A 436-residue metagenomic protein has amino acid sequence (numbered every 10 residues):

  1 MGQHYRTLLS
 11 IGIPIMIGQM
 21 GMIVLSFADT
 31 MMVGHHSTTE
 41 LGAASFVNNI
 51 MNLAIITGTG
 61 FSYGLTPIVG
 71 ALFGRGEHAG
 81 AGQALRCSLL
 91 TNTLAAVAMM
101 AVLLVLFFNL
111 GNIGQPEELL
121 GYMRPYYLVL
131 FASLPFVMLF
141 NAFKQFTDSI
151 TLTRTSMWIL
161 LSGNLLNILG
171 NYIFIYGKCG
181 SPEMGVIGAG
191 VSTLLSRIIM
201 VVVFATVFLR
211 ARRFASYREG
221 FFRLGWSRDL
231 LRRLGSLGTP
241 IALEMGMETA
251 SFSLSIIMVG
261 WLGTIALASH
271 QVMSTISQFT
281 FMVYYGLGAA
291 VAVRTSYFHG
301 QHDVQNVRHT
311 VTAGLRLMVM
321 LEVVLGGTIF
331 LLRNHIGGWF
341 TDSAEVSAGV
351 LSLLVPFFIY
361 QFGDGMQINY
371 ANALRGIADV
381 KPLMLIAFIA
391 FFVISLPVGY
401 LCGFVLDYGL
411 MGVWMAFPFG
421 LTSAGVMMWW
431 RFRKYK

Functional and structural regions predicted by a protein language model:
M1-I15, V69-P135, S181-T239, T295-Y360 (+1 more regions): Short alpha-helical transmembrane segments in multi-pass integral membrane proteins
Q3-M31, H35-H36, N52-G64, I68 (+5 more regions): N-terminal transmembrane alpha-helices
S10-D29, V129, F140, G163 (+5 more regions): Transmembrane helical elements of multi-pass membrane transporters/channels
I15, Q19, T30-M31, P67 (+15 more regions): Transmembrane alpha-helix boundary and packing residues in multipass membrane permease domains and related
M20, V24-G42, L110-E117, I173-M184 (+4 more regions): Helix-terminus/linker motif at the lipid-water interface of multi-pass membrane proteins
T38-N49, M123, Y127, G190 (+3 more regions): Small-residue hotspots at the loop-to-helix junctions and early N-terminal turns of transmembrane alpha-helices
L41-L104, F140-T151, T155-S156, I256 (+2 more regions): Small-residue-rich hydrophobic transmembrane alpha-helices
S62, T66, L130-D148, S156-N164 (+6 more regions): Short runs within selected transmembrane alpha-helices of multi-pass transporters and secretion channels
